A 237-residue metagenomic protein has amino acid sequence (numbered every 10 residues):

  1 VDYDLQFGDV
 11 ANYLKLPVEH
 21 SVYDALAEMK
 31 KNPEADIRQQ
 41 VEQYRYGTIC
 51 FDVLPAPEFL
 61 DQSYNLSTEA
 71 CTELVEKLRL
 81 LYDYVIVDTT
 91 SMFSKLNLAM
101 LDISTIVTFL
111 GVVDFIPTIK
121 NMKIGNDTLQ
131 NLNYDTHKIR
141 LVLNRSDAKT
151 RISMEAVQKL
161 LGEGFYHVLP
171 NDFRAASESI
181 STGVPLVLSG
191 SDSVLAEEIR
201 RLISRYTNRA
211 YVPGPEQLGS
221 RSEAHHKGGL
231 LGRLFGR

Functional and structural regions predicted by a protein language model:
V1-V53: Phosphate-binding loop that captures ATP/GTP phosphates
K31-S91, I119: Cytosolic-facing regulatory segments adjacent to core modules
K77-L80, F93-F115: Inter-motif core of Ras-like GTPase G domains
G111-V113, I139-R151, V168-A175: G-domain G4 guanine-recognition motif of GTPases
I119-K138: Conserved C-terminal guanine-recognition region of P-loop GTPase G domains, centered on the G4
R145, Q158-L186, I199: Beta-strand-loop-alpha "switch" segments that mediate conformational coupling across diverse proteins
V184-R237: NTP-binding/hydrolysis catalytic cores, primarily Walker-type P-loop NTPases
